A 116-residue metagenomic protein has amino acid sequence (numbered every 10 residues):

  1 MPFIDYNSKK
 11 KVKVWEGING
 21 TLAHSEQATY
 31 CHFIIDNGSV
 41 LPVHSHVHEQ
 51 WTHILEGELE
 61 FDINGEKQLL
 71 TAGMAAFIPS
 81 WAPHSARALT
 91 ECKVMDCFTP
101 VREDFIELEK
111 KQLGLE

Functional and structural regions predicted by a protein language model:
M1-Q27, K110-E116: A short, N-terminal "cap"/entry segment at the start of jelly-roll beta-barrel domains of the cupin/DSBH fold
E26, N64-E66, L89: Short strand-coil-strand connectors
C31-S45: Conserved short histidine dyad/triad with adjacent acidic residue
H48-L59, N64: Glycine- and acidic-residue-biased ligand/ion/polar-headgroup-sensing regions
L55-E56, T71-A72, T90: A cytosolic small-molecule/anion-sensing beta-strand core signal
E66-S80: Short acidic-glycine-tyrosine-enriched beta hairpin
S80-D104: Ligand-binding loop in jelly-roll beta-barrel domains
